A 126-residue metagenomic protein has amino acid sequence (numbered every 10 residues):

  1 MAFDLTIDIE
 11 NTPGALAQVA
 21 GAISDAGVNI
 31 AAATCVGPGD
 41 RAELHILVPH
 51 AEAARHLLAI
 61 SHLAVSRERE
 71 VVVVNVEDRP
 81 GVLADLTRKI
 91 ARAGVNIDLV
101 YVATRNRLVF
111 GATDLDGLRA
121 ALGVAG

Functional and structural regions predicted by a protein language model:
M1-G126: A conserved regulatory-domain signal marking ACT and ACT-like small-molecule sensing domains and adjacent regulatory
